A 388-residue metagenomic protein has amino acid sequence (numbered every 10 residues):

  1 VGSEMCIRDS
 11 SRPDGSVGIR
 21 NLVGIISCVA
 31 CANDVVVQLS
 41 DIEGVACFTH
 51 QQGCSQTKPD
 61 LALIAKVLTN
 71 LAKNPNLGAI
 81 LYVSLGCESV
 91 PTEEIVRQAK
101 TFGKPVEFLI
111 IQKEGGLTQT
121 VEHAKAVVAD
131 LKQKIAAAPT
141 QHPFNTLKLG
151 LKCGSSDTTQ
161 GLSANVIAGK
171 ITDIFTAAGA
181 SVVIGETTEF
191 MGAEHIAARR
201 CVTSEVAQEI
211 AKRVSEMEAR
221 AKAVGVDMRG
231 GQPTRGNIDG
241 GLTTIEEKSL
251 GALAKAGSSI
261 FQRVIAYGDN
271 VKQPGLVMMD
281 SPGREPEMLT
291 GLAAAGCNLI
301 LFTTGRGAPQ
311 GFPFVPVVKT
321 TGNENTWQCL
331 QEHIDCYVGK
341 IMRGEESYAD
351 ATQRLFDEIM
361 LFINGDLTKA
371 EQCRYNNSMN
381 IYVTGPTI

Functional and structural regions predicted by a protein language model:
V1-I7: Short, small-residue-biased leader/transition segments that mark boundaries at the very start of proteins
S3, D41, C47, G53-A138 (+3 more regions): Alpha/propeptide regions of enzymes that mature by internal proteolysis
R8-D41: N-terminal basic/disordered segments at the start of proteins
C28-A30, H50-G53, S84-E88, I110-G115 (+6 more regions): Short, ordered loop/turn segments at secondary-structure junctions
D34-L39, T57-D60, V90-V96, T118-H123 (+5 more regions): Short acidic, glycine/serine/threonine-rich loops at helix termini
V35-T57, K255-S258, Y267-D269: Anionic-ligand anchoring segments at beta-strand to alpha-helix junctions in alpha/beta enzyme folds, i.e., glycine
G154-F314, K319: Glycine-rich anion/phosphate-binding loop at the beta-strand->alpha-helix junction
G296-N298, T303, V317, V338-I388: Extended hydrophobic packing segments that form well-structured cores
